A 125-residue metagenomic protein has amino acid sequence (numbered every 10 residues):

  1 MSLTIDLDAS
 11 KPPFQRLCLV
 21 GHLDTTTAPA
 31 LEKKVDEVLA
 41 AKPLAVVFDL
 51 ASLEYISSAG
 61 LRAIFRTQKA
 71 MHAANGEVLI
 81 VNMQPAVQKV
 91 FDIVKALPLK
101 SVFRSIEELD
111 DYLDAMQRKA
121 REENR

Functional and structural regions predicted by a protein language model:
S2-K33: STAS-typified acidic loop motif
D6, V81, F103: General small-molecule cofactor/ligand-binding pocket signal
K11-P12, A51, E107: Conserved catalytic submotifs in the C-terminal HATPase_c
H22-K100: Amphipathic alpha-helical interaction surfaces in cytosolic regulatory modules
K100-E108: Short acidic-hydrophobic, aromatic-tinged amphipathic segments that line or gate anion-handling sites
E107-R125: A charged, well-structured terminal subsegment
